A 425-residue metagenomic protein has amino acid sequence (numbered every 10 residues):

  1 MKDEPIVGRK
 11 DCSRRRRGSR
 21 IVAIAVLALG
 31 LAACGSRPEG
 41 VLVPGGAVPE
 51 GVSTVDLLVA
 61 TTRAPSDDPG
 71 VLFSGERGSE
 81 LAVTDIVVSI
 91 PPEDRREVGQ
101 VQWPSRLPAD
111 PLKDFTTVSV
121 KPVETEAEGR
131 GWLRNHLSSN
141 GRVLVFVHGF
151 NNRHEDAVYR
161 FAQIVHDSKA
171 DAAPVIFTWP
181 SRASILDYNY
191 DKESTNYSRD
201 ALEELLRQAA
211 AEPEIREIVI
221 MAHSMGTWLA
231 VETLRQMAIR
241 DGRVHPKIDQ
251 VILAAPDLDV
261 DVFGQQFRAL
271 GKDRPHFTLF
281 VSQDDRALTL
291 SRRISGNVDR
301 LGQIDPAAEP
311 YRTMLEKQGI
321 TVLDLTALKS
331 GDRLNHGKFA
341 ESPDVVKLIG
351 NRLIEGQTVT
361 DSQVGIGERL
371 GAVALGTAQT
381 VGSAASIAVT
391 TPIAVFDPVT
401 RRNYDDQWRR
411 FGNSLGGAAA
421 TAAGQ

Functional and structural regions predicted by a protein language model:
M1-R16: N-terminal secretory signal peptides that target proteins for export/translocation
G30-A33: C-terminal motif of bacterial Sec signal peptides marking the signal peptidase cleavage site
G35, E39-S119, R130-L133, L137-S139 (+5 more regions): Lipolytic serine-hydrolase domain surface
R142: Alpha/beta-hydrolase fold active-site loops
V145-G149, A255: The conserved beta1-alpha1 loop
G149-N152, M221: Amphipathic, coiled-coil-like alpha-helical scaffolding segments used for oligomerization/assembly
R153-A157: Short substrate-entry loop that stabilizes the transition state in hydrolases
A222, G226, A230: Gly/Ala-rich beta-loop-alpha elbow adjacent to hydrolase catalytic centers
